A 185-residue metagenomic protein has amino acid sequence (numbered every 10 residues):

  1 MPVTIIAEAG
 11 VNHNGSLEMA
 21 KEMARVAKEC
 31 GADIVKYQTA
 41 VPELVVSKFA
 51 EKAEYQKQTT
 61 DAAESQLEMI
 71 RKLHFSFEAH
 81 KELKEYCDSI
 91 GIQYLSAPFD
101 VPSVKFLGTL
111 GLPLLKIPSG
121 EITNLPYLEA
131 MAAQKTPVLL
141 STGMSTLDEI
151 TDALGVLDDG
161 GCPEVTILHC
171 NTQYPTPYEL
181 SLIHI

Functional and structural regions predicted by a protein language model:
M1-N14, E54, A62-Q66, K81-E82: N-terminal small/glycine-rich loop or linker at the start of catalytic domains across soluble metabolic enzymes
I5-A7, V35-Y37, Y94-S96, L115-I117 (+2 more regions): Hydrophobic faces of well-ordered beta-strands that scaffold small-molecule active sites in alpha/beta enzyme cores
G10-N12, A40-P42, F99-V101, G120 (+2 more regions): Active-site beta-loop-alpha junctions enriched in small/polar residues
E22-Q38: Catalytic domains of carbohydrate-active enzymes, especially glycoside hydrolases
I34-K72: Glycine-rich, proline-tolerant flexible connector loops at the mouths of alpha/beta enzymes
D61-N124: Active-site beta->alpha loop and helix N-cap motifs at the rims of alpha/beta catalytic domains
T123-Y178: Conserved anion-binding
I183-I185: Conserved small/polar residues in nucleotide/adenosyl-binding loops
